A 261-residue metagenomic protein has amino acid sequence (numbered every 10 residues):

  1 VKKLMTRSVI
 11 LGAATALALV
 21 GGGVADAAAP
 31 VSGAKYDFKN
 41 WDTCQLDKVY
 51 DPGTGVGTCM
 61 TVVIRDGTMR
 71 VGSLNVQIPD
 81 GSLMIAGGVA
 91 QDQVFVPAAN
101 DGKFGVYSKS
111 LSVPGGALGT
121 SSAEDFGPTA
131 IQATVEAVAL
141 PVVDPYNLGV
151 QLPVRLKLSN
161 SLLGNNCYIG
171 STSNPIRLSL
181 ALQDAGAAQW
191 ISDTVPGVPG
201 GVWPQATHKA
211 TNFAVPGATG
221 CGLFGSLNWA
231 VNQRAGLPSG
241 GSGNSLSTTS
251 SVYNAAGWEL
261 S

Functional and structural regions predicted by a protein language model:
V1-A28: Secretory targeting and sorting signals
A28-S261: Extracytosolic secretory-pathway proteins
